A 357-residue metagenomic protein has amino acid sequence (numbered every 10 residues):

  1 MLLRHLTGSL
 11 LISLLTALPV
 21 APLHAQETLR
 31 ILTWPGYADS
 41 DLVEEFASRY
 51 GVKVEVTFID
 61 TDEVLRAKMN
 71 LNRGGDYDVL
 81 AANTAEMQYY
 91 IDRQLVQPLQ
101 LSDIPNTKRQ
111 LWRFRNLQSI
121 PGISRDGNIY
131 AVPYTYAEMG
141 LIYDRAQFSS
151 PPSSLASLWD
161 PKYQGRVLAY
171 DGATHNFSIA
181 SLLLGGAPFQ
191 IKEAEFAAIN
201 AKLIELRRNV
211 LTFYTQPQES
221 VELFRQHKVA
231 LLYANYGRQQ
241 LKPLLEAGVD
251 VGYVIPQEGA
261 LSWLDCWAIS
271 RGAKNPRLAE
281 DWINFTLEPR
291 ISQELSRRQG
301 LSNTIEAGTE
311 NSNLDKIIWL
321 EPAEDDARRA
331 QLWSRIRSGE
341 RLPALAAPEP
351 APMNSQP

Functional and structural regions predicted by a protein language model:
H5-P19: Bacterial N-terminal signal peptides
Q26-Y89: Early extracytoplasmic/lumenal segment of secretory-pathway proteins
A82-M87, I91-L211, Q216-L223: Extracytoplasmic ligand-binding site segments that recognize negatively charged/polar headgroups
E86-Y89, R225, L231-D250: A ligand-binding cleft/hinge motif common to bilobed small-molecule-binding domains
G140-Q147, L182-G185, W263-L278, E294-L295: A bilobed periplasmic-binding-protein/Venus flytrap-type ligand-binding module shared by bacterial periplasmic
G165-H175, F285-A307: Periplasmic-binding protein-like
F196-L206, Y214, E246-R271: Periplasmic-binding protein-like
W319-P357: Conserved C-terminal helix/tail region of periplasmic/extracytoplasmic solute-binding proteins
